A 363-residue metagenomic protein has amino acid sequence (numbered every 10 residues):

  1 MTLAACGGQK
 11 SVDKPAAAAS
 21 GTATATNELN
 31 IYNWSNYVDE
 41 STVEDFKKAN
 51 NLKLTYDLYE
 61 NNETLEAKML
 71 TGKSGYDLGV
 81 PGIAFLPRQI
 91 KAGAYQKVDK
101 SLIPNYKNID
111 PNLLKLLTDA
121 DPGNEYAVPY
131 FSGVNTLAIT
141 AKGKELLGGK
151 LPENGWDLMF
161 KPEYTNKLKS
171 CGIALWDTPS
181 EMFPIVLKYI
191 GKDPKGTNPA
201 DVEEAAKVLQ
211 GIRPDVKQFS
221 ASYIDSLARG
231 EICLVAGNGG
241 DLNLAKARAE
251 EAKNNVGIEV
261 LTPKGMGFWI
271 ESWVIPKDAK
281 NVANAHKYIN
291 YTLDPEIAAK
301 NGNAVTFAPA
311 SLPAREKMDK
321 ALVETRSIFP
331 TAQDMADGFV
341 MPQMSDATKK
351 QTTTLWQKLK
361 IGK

Functional and structural regions predicted by a protein language model:
T2-A5: C-terminal motif of bacterial Sec signal peptides marking the signal peptidase cleavage site
G7-G8, A19-Q89: Early extracytoplasmic/lumenal segment of secretory-pathway proteins
Y59, P81, Q218-F219, A236-N238: Short beta-strand and adjacent tight-turn residues that come in two discontinuous sequence segments and form the edges
G75, V80-K217, A221-E231: Extracytoplasmic ligand-binding site segments that recognize negatively charged/polar headgroups
F85-R88, L234-N254: A ligand-binding cleft/hinge motif common to bilobed small-molecule-binding domains
V202-Q210, K253-V274: Periplasmic-binding protein-like
E271, P276-A336: Mature extracytoplasmic/periplasmic domains
A332-K363: Conserved C-terminal helix/tail region of periplasmic/extracytoplasmic solute-binding proteins
